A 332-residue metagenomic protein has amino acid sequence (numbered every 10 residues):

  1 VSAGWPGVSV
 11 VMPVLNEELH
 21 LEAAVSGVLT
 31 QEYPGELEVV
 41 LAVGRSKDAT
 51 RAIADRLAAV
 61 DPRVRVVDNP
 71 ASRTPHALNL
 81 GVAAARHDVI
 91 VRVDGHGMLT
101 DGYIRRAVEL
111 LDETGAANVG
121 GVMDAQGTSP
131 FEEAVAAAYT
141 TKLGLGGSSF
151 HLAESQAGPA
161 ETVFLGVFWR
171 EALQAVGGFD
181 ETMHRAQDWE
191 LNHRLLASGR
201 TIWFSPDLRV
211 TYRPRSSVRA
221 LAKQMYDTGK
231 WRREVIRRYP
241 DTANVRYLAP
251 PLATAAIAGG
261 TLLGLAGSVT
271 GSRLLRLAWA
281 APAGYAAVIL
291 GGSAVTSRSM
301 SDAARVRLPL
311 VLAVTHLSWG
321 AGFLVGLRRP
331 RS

Functional and structural regions predicted by a protein language model:
P6-S9, E38, E190: Cell-envelope/extracellular polymer assembly enzymes that use nucleotide-activated donors
S26-E36: Short, acidic, metal-binding catalytic loop of nucleotide-sugar glycosyltransferases
V43-A52, A71, D94-T100: A conserved acidic beta->alpha catalytic loop
N69-A85, R106, P159, V163: Glycine-rich, basic loop-to-helix element that forms the pyrophosphate-binding segment of sugar-nucleotide handling
I90: Short aromatic/hydrophobic "clamp" motif used to bind/position activated sugar donors
M98-E133, A137, R209, R213: Conserved donor NDP-sugar-binding/catalytic core segment of glycosyltransferases
D180-A243: Catalytic donor/gating beta->alpha subdomain of glycosyltransferases that bind UDP-sugars
A253-R331: Membrane-embedded multi-pass helical conduit in multi-pass membrane proteins, especially envelope-biosynthetic
